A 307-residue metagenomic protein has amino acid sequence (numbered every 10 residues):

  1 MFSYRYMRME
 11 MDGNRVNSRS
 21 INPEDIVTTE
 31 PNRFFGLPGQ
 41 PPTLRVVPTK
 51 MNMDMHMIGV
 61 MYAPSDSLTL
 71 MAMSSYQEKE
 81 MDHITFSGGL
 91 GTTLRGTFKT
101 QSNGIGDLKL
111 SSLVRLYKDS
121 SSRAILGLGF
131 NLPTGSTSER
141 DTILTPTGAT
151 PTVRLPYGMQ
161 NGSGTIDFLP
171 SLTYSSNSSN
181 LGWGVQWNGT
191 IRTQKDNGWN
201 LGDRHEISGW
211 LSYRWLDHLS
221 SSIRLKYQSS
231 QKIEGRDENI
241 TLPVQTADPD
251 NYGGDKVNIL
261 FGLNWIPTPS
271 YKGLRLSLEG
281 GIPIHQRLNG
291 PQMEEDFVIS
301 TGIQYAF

Functional and structural regions predicted by a protein language model:
M1-D107, K118, R140-P151, Q231-D237 (+2 more regions): A subset of solvent-exposed loop/turn segments in beta-rich extracellular surface proteins, enriched in glycine
F2-Y4, L70-A72, L110, S122-L128 (+7 more regions): Transmembrane beta-strands of outer-membrane beta-barrel proteins
R5-M9, S75-Q77, G129-P133, N188-R192 (+4 more regions): Outer-membrane beta-barrel pore domains and translocons
Y6, Y62, S74, V114-L116 (+5 more regions): Residue-level signature of outer-membrane beta-barrel architecture
M9, S65-S67, Q77, Y117-S121 (+5 more regions): Outer-membrane beta-barrel channels and translocator barrels
M11-G13, K79-M81, D119, L132-T137 (+5 more regions): Sequence/structural signature of outer-membrane beta-barrel proteins
R15-N17, I21-P38, K195-F307: Outer membrane beta-barrel transmembrane domains
N52-H56, L94, S102-L108, S122 (+4 more regions): Residues that define the transmembrane beta-barrel architecture of outer-membrane proteins
